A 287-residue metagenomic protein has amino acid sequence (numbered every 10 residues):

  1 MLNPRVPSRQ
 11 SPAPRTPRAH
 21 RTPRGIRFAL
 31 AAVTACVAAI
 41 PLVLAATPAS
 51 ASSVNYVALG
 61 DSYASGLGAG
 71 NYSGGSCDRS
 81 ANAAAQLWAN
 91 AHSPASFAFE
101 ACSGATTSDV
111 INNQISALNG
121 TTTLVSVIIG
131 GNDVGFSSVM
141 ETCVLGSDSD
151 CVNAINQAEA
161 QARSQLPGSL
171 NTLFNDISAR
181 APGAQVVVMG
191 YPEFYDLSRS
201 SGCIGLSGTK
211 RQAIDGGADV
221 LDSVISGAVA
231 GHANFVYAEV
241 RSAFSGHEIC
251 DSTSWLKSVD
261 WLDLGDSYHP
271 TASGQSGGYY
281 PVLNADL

Functional and structural regions predicted by a protein language model:
M1-A51: Secretory targeting and sorting signals
L44-N55, V110-V127, N171-G183, L283-L287: Short amphipathic alpha-helices and their capping/turn segments at secondary-structure boundaries
S50-A101, S116: Serine-esterase "nucleophile elbow" of acetyl-processing enzymes
N55-G66, S96-A101, T123-I128, D133-G135 (+2 more regions): Structural recognition of the beta-strand scaffold that forms the well-ordered cores of secreted hydrolase catalytic
L67, D109-A162, E193-Y195: Oxyanion-hole/transition-state-stabilizing segment in secreted/luminal serine hydrolases and related acyltransferases
G74-N82, S149-Q165, T209-D219, G265: A short acidic, glycine-rich active-site loop that binds or catalyzes chemistry on phosphate/adenosine moieties
N90-S96, G168-Q185, V220-A238: A structural motif corresponding to the C-terminal end of an alpha-helix and its immediate exit/capping segment
P192-L287: Catalytic His-Asp segment of secreted/periplasmic serine-dependent ester chemistry enzymes
